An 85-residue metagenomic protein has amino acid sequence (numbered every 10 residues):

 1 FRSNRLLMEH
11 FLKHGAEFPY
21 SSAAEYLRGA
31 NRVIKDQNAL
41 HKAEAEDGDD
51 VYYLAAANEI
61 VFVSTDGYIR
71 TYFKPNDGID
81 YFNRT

Functional and structural regions predicted by a protein language model:
F1-G48: Compact soluble domain cores
A24, D50-V51, R70, I79: Intrinsically disordered, low-complexity segments enriched in small/polar residues
E44-T65: Basic/aromatic recognition patch in beta-strand/loop cores that engages polyanionic ligands
V61-T85: A short, surface-exposed interaction/processing loop segment used at functional sites
